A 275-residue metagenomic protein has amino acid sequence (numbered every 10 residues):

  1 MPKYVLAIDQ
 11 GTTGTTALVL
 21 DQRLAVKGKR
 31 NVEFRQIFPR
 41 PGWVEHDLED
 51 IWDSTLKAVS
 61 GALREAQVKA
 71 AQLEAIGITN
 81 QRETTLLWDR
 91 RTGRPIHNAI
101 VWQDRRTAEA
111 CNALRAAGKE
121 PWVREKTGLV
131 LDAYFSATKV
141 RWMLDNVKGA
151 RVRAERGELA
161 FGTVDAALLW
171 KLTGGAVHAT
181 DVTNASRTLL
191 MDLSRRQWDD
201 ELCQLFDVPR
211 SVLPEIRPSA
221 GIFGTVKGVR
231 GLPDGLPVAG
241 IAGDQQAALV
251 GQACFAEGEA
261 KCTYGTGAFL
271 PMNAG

Functional and structural regions predicted by a protein language model:
M1-H97, E125, G231-G240: N-terminal glycine/serine-rich phosphate-binding loop of ATP-dependent small-molecule kinases, especially carbohydrate
L20-D21, L87-D89, L144-D145, W170-K171 (+3 more regions): Short beta-strand-to-turn element immediately C-terminal to the catalytic PLP-Schiff-base lysine in fold type I
L24, H46-E49, E74-N80, I100-Q103 (+6 more regions): Active-site nucleophile and cofactor-binding loops and adjacent substrate-binding regions of central metabolic enzymes
T55-E74, V147-A154, K171, D200-R210: Phosphate/pyrophosphate-binding loops at sites that engage ATP/ADP/AMP, CoA/4′-phosphopantetheine, polyphosphate
R64-W102, V130-S136, D165, L169-D192 (+2 more regions): Short beta-strand-loop/turn "lid" adjacent to the catalytic site in phosphate-handling enzymes
R94-H97, P121-V130, A150-E155: Short, polar/flexible loop-turn hinges at active-site or ligand-entry regions and domain interfaces
Q103-N146, M191-L205: Glycine-rich phosphate-binding loop plus the immediately following alpha-helix
T183-G275: ATP-dependent carbohydrate kinase catalytic cores
